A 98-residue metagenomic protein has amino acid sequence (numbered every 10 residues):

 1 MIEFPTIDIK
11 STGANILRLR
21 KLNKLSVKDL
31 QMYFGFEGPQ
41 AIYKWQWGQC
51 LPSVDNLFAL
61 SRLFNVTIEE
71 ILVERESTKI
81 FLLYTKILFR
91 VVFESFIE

Functional and structural regions predicted by a protein language model:
M1-N23: A short, Lys/Arg-rich alpha-helix, primarily the initiator
M1-T6, R62, L72-E98: Short, charged recognition helix plus adjacent turn of helix-turn-helix-like nucleic-acid-binding domains
L17, K28, F58: Residues within the helices of the helix-turn-helix
R20, Q31, S61: The alpha-helix within a helix-turn-helix
K21, G35, W47-Q49, E76: Residue-level detection of the helix-turn-helix DNA-binding "recognition helix"
K24-K44: Short alpha-helical DNA-recognition segment
W45-Q46, N56: DNA major-groove recognition helix of helix-turn-helix
D55-E70: DNA major-groove recognition helix of helix-turn-helix/homeodomain DNA-binding modules
